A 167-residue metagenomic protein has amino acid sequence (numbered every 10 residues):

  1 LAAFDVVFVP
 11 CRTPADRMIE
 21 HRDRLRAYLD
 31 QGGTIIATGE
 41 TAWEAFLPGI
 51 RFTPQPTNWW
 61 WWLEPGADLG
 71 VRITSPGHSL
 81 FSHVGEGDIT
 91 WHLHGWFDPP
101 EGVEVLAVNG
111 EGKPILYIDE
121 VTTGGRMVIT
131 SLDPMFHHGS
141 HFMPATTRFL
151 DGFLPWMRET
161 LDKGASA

Functional and structural regions predicted by a protein language model:
L1-A2, L29-D30, V121-T122: Extracellular/periplasmic catalytic domains that process cell-envelope and extracellular macromolecules
L1-A3, E44-G49, F97-P100: Short loop/helix-cap segments at secondary-structure boundaries that form the rim of catalytic
L1-P14: Short, well-ordered secondary-structure micro-motifs within conserved domains or adaptor modules
A3-V6, G32, V103: Short, well-ordered alpha-helix to beta-strand connector turns
V7-V9, I35-A37, M127-T130: Structural recognition of the beta-strand scaffold that forms the well-ordered cores of secreted hydrolase catalytic
P10, T38-E40, V108: Short His-Asn-centered micro-motif
A15-T90, A145, F149-G152: A glycine-rich, often tryptophan-bearing local segment used as a flexible ligand/cofactor-contacting loop or short
W59-F142, T146, M157-S166: Catalytic beta-strand/loop cores that center a nucleophilic Ser/Cys/Thr and support acyl-enzyme chemistry
